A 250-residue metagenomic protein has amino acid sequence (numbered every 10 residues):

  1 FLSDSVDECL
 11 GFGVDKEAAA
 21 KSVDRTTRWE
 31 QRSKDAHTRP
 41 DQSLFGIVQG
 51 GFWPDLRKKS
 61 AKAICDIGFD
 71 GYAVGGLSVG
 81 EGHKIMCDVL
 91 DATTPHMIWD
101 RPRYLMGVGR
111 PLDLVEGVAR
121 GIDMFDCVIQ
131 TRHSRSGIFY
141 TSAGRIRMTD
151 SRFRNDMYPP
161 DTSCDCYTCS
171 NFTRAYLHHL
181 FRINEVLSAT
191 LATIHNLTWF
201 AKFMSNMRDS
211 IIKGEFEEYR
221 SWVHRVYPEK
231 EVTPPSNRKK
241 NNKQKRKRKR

Functional and structural regions predicted by a protein language model:
F1-R39, S151-R154: Non-catalytic, usually N-terminal nucleic-acid engagement modules in DNA/RNA processing proteins
D7-G11, D161-R250: C-terminal extensions of enzymes
G11-A20, G71-S78, V186-A189: Glycine- and acidic
A18, S22-R25, L56, I85 (+2 more regions): Alpha-helical initiation/capping and key positions within long helical/coiled-coil segments
S22, T26-W29, S33, S60 (+4 more regions): Alpha-helical packing segments of well-folded alpha/beta enzyme cores
D24, A36-P160: Glycine-rich phosphate/ribose-binding loops and adjacent secondary-structure elements that form binding surfaces
E30, K34-H37, G68, M97 (+2 more regions): Structural signal for hydrophobic packing residues in well-ordered secondary-structure cores of soluble enzyme domains
